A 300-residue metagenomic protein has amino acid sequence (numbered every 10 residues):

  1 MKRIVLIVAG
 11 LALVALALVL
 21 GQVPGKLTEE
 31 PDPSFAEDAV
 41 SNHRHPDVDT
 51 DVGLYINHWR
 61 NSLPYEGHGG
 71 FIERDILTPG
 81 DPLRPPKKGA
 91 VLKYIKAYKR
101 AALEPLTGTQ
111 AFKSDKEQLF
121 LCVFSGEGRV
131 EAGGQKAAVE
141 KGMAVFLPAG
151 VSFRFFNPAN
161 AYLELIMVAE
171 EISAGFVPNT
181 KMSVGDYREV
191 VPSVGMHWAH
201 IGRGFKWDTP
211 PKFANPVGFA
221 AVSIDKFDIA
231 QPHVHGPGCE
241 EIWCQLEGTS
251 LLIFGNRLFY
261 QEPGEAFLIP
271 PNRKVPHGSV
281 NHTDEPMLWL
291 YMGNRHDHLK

Functional and structural regions predicted by a protein language model:
M1-I4: Positively charged n-region of N-terminal signal peptides that target proteins for export
V8-E29: Bacterial Sec-dependent signal peptides at the C-terminal "C-region" and cleavage site
V23-Y94, Q110-A111, N160, V168-G218 (+2 more regions): A short, N-terminal "cap"/entry segment at the start of jelly-roll beta-barrel domains of the cupin/DSBH fold
P86-A90, G108-D115, F156-N157, A230-G236 (+1 more regions): Short histidine-centered beta-strand/loop micro-motifs that create catalytic or ligand/metal-coordination sites
A102, S114-V130, A221-D225, H235-L252: Short, conserved beta-strand element in jelly-roll/cupin
G134-A149, N256-P271: Short acidic-glycine-tyrosine-enriched beta hairpin
A149-A174, P271-H298: Ligand-binding loop in jelly-roll beta-barrel domains
